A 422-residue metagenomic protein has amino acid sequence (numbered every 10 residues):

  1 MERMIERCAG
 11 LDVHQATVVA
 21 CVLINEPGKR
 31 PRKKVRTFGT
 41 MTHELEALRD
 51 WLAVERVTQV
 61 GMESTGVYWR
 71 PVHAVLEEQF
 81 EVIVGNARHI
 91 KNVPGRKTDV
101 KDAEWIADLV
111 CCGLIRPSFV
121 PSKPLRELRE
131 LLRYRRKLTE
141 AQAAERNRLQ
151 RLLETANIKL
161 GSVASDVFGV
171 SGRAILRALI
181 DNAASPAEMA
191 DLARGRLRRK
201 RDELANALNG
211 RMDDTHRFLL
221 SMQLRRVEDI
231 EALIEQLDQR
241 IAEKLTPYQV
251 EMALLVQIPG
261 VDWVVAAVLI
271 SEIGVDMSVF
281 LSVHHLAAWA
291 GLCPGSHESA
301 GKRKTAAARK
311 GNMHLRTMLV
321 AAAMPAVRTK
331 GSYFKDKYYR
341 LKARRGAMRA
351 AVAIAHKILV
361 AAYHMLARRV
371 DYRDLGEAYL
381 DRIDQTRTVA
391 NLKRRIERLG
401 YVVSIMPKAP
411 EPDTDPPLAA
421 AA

Functional and structural regions predicted by a protein language model:
M1-A422: A detector of single, family-specific signature residues that are central to catalytic or substrate-handling motifs
